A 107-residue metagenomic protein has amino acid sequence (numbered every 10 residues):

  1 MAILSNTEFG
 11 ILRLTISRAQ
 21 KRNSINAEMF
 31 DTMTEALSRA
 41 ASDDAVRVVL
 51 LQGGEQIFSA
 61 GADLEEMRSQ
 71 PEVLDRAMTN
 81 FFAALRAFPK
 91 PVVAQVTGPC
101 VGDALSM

Functional and structural regions predicted by a protein language model:
M1-G54, A83: Conserved CoA-thioester-binding segment of acyl-CoA-metabolizing enzymes
S17, A62, T97: Histidine-centered beta-alpha loop that forms part of the nucleotide-sugar donor binding/catalytic region in diverse
S24, S59, D103: Residues that form or flank phosphate/diphosphate-binding pockets in enzymes that use nucleotide phosphates
E28-M29, D63-M67, M107: Short, glycine/charged-enriched secondary-structure capping and boundary segments
S42-A45, E72, K90: Generic structural signal for secondary-structure transition and capping sites
G53-A84, C100: Glycine- (often His-adjacent) and acidic-residue-rich active-site loop that binds/positions the CoA thioester
A84-M107: Glycine-rich beta-to-alpha active-site loop
